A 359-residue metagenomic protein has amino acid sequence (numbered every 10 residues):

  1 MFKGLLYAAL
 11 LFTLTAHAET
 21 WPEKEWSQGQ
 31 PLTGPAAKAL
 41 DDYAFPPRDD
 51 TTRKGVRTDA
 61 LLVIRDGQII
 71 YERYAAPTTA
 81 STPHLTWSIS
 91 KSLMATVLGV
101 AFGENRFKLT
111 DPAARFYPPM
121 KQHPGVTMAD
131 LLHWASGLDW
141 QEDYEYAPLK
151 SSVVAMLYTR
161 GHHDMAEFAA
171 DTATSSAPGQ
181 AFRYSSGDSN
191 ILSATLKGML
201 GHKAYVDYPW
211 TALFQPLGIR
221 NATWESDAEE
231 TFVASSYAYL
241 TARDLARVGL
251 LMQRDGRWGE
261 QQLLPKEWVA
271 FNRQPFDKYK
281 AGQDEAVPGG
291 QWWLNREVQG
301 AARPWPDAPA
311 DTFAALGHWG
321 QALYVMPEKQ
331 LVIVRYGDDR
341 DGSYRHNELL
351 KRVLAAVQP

Functional and structural regions predicted by a protein language model:
M1-L5, A16-T79, F102-F107, H133 (+3 more regions): N-terminal leader/targeting segments and the immediately adjacent pre-domain N-terminus
P46-R57, S90, G99-A181: Active-site-proximal loop and beta-strand segments within enzyme catalytic domains
G67, H84-L109, L131, L192-L196 (+1 more regions): Active-site SXXK
L85, G103-Q141, D171, L200-S236 (+1 more regions): Active-site helix/loop module of the DD-peptidase/beta-lactamase fold, centered on the serine-lysine SxxK catalytic
W140-D227, S235: A small/polar active-site loop signature that marks catalytic segments
D188-L196, S236-R257, Q321-G337: Active-site-proximal alpha-helical segments within enzyme catalytic domains
I219-S226, Q274-V332: Active-site Gly/Thr loop motif
T312-P359: Structured C-terminal helix/loop/strand segments within mature extracytoplasmic catalytic/sensor domains
